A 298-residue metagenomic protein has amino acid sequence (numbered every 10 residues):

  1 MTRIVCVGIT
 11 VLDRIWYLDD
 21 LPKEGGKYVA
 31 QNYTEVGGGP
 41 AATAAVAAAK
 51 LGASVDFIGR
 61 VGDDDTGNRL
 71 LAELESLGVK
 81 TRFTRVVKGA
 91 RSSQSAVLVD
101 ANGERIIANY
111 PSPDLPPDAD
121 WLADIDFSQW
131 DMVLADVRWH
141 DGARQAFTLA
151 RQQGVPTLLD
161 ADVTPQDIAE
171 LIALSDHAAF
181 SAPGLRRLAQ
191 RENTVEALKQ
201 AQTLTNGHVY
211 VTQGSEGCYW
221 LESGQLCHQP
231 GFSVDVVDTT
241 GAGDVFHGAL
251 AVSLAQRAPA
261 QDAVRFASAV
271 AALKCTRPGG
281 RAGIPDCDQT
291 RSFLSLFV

Functional and structural regions predicted by a protein language model:
M1-R60, D65-N68, S76: Glycine-rich phosphate/adenosyl-contacting loop at the front of the ribokinase-like
D65-L77, V97-L98, G103: Active-site-proximal loop->helix
S76-G89: A glycine-rich helix N-cap at a beta->alpha junction
V86-V87, V97-M132, V137: Conserved phosphate-binding/catalytic loop of the ribokinase/pfkB sugar-kinase fold
D114-A123, D141, L159-D167: Active-site glycine-rich loop that binds ribose-phosphate moieties when present
R144-H228: Conserved phosphate/ATP/ADP-binding segment of small-molecule kinases
T194-V298: Conserved phosphate-binding/catalytic region of the ribokinase-like
